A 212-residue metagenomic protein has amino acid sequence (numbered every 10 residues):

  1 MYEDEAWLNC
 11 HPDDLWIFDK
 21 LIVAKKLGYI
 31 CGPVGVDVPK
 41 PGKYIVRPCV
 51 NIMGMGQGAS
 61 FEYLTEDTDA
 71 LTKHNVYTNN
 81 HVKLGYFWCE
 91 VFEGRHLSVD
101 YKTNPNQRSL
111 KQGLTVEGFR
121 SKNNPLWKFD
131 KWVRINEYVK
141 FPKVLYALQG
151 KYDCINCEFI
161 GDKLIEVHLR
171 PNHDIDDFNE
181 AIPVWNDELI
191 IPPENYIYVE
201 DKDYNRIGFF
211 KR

Functional and structural regions predicted by a protein language model:
Y2-V144, N186: Active-site nucleotide/adenylate-binding loops and adjacent lid/helix of ATP-dependent enzymes
M55, F92, Q107-S109, R120-R212: ATP-dependent carboxylate activation and anion-phosphoryl transfer catalytic cores that bind Mg-ATP to form
